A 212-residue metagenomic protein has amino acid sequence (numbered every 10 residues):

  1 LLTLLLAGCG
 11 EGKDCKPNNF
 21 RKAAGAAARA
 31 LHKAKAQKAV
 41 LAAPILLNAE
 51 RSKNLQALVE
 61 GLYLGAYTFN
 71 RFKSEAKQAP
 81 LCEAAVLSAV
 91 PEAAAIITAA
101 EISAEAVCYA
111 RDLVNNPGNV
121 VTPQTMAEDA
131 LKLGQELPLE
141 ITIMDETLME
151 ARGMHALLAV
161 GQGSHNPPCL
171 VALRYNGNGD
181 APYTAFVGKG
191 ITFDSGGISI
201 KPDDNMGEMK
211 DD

Functional and structural regions predicted by a protein language model:
L1-G190, S195, E208: Short amphipathic alpha-helical segment within the helicase RecA-like ATPase core that mediates nucleic-acid
I200-D212: Acidic/histidine-rich catalytic neighborhood of metal-dependent amide-processing enzymes
